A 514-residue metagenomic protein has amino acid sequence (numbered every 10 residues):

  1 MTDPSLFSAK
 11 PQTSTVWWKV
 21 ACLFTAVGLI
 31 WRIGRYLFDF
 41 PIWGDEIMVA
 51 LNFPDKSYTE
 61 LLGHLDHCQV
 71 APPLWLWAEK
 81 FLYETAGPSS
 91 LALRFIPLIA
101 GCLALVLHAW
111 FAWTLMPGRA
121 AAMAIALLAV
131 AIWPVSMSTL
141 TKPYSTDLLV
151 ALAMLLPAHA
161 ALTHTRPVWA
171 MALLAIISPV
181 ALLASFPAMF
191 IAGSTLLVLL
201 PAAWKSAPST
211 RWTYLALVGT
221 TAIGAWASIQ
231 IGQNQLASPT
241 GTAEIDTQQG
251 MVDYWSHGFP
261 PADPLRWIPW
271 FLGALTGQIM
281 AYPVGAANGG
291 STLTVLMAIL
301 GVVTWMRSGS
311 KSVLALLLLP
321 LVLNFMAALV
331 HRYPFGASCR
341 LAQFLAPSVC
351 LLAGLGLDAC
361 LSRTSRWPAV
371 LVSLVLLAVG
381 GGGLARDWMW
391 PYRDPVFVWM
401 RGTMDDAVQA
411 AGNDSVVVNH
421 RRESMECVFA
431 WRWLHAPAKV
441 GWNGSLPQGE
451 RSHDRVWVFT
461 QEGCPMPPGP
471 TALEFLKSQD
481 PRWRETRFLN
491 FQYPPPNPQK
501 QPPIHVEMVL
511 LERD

Functional and structural regions predicted by a protein language model:
M1-T15: Membrane-interfacial, low-structure loops and terminal tails that flank and connect transmembrane helices in multi-pass
T13, W17-R513: Membrane-proximal helix-loop-helix interfaces that form the catalytic/acceptor-binding platform of multi-pass membrane
